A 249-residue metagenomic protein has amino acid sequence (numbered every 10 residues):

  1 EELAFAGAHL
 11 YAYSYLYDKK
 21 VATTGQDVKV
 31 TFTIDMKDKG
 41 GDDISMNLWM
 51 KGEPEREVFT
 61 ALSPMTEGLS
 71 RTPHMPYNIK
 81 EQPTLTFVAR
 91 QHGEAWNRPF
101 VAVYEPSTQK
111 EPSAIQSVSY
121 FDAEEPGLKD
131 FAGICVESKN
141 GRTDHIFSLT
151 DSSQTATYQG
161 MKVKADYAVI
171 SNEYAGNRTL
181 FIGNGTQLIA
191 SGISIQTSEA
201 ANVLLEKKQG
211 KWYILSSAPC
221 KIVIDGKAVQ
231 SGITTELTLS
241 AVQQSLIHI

Functional and structural regions predicted by a protein language model:
L3-A8, A22-T23, L85-R98, Y104-I247: Non-catalytic terminal regions with compositionally biased, polar/charged low complexity
L3-P83: Trp/Gly-enriched beta-strand surface patches
